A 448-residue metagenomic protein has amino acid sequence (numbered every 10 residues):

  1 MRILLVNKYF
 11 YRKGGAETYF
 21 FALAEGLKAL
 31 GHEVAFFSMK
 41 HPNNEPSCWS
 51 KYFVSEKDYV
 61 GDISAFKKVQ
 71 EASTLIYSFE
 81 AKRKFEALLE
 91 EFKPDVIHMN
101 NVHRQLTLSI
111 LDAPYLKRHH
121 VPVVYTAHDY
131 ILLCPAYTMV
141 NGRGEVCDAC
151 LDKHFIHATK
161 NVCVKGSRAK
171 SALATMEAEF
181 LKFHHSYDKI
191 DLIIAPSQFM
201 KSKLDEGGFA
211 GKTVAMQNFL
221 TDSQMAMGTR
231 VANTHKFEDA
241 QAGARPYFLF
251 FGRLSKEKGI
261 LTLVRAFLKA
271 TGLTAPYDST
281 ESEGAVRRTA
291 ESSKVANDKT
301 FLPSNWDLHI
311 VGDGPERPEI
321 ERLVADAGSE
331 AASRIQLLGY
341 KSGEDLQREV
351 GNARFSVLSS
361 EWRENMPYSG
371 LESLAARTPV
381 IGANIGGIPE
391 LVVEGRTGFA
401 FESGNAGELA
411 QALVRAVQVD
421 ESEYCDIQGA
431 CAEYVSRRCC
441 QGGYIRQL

Functional and structural regions predicted by a protein language model:
N7-K13, E25-F79, R83-F92, G314: N-terminal strand-loop element at the rim of the active site of nucleotide-sugar-dependent glycosyltransferases
T18, P246, F250-G272, P315-P318 (+1 more regions): A conserved mid-protein helix/loop that constitutes part of the nucleotide-sugar donor-binding site
I76, E421-L448: A charged, aromatic-enriched C-terminal amphipathic alpha-helix characteristic of glycosyltransferases across folds
I131, C147-L192: Membrane-proximal helix-turn-helix segments that form the acceptor-binding/catalytic region of lipid-linked
F199, F219: Carbohydrate-associated surface elements
R245, P318-E344: Nucleotide-activated donor-binding/catalytic signature segment of Leloir-type glycosyltransferases, i.e., the conserved
G351-N365, T378: Acidic donor-binding loop of glycosyltransferase active sites
E394-G395, F399-G407, V414-E421: Conserved acidic donor-binding segment of nucleotide-sugar-dependent glycosyltransferases
